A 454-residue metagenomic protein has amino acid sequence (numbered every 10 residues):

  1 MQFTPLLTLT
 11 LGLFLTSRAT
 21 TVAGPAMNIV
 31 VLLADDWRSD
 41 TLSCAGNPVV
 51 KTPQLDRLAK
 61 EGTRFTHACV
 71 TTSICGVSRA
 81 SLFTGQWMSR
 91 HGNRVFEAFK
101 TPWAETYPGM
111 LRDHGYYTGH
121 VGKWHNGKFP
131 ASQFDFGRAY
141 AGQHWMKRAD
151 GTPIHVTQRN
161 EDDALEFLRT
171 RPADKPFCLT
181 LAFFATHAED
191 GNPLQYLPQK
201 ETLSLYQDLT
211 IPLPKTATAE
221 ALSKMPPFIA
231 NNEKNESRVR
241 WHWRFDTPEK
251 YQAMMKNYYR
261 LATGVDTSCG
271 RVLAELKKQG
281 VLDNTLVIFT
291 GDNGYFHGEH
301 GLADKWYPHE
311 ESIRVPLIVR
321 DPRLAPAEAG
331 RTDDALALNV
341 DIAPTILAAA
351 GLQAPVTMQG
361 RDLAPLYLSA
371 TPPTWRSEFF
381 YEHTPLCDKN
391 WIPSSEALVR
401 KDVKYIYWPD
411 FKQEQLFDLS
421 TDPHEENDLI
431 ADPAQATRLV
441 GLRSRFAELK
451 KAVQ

Functional and structural regions predicted by a protein language model:
Q2, A19-W408, Q413-E414, P423-S444 (+1 more regions): Formylglycine-dependent sulfatase
T4-T16: Bacterial N-terminal signal peptides
F417: Extracellular C-type lectin-like domains
S420: Conserved, charge-rich beta-strand/loop surface module that forms ligand/interface-binding patches within domains
